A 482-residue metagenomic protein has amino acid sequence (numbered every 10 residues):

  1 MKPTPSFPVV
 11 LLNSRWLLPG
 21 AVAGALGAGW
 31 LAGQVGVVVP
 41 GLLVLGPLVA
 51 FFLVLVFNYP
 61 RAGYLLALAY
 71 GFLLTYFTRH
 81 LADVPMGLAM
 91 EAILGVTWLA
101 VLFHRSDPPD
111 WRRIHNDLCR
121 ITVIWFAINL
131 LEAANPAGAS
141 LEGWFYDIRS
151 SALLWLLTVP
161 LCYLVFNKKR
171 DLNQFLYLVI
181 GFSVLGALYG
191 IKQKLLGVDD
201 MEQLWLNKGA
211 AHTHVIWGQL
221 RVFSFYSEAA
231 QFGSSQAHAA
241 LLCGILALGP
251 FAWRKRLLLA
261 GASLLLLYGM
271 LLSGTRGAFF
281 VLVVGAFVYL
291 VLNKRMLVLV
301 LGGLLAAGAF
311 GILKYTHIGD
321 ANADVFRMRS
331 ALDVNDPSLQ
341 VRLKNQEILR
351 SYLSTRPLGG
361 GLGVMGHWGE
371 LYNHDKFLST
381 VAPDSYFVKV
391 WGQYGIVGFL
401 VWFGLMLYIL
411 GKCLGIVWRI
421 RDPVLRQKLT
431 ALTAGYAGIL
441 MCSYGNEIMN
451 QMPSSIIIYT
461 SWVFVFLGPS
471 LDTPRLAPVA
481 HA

Functional and structural regions predicted by a protein language model:
K2, L12-W16, A21, L26 (+8 more regions): Alpha-helical transmembrane segments of multi-pass inner-membrane proteins
L12-S106, L131-N135, I439: N-terminal signal-anchor transmembrane segment
G29, L299, A431-A482: Transmembrane alpha-helices of multi-pass inner-membrane enzymes
G87-T97, D117-L130, L141-L164, Y177 (+1 more regions): Aromatic-anchored transmembrane helix interface
L188, Q193-V198, M270-S273, L290-D333 (+1 more regions): A membrane-periplasm/extracellular boundary helix in multi-pass inner-membrane enzymes that assemble envelope glycans
S224-A230, L267, P357, K376-C413 (+1 more regions): A conserved mid-to-late transmembrane alpha helix and its immediate loop/hinge that forms the functional core
R256, V283, Y394-L440: Hydrophobic transmembrane alpha-helices and their immediate junctions
I318-D324, R329-Y394, G415-I420: Long extracytoplasmic/lumenal interhelical loops at the membrane interface of multi-pass membrane proteins
